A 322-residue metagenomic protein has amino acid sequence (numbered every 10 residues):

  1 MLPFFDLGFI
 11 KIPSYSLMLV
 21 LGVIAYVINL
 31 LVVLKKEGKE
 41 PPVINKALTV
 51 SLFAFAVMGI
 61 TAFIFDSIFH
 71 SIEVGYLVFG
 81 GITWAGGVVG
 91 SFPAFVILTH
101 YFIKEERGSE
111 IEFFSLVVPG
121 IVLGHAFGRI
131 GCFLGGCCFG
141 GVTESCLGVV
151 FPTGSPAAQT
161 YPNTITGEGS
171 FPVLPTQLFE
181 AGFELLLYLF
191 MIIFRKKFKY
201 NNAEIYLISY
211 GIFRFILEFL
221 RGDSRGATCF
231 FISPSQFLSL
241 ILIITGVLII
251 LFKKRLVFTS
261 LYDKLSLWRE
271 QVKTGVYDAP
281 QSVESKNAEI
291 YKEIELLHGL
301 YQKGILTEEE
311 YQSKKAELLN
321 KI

Functional and structural regions predicted by a protein language model:
M1-K286: Hydrophobic, membrane-interfacing alpha helices
V283-I322: Cys/His-rich metal-coordination motifs, chiefly Zn-binding "fingers/knuckles"
